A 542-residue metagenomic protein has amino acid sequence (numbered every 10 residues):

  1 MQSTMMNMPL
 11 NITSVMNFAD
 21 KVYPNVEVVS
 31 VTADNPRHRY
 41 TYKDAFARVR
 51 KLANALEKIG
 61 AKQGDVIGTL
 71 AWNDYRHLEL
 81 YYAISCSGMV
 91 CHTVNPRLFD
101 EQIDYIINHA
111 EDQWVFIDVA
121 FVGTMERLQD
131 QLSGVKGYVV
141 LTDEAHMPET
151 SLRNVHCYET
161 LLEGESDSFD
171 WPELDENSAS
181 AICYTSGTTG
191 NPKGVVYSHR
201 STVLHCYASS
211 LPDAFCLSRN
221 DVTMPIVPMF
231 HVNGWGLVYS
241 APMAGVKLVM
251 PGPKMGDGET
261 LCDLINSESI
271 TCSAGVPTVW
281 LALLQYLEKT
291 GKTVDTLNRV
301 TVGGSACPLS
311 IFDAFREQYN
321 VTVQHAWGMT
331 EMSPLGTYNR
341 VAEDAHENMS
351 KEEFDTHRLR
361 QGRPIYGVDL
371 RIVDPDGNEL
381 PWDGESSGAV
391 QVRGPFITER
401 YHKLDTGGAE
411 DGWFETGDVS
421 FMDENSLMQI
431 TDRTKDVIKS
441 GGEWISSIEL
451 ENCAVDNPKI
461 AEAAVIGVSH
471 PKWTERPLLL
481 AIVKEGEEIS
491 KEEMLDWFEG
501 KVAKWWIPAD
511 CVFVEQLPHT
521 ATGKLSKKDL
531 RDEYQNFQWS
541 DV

Functional and structural regions predicted by a protein language model:
M16-N17, K58-I59, C86-E163, L174 (+1 more regions): Structural core segment of the AMP-binding/adenylate-forming
V28-D74, L78-Y82, F99-D104, Y158-T160: Conserved AMP-binding/adenylate-forming core of the ANL superfamily
T32, A71-W72, M89-I107, V119-T124 (+2 more regions): ATP-dependent adenylate-forming carboxylate-activation enzymes
L56-A61, E165-S178, I182-M224, G236 (+1 more regions): Conserved adenylate-forming
L98, D104, V115-D118, N266 (+8 more regions): AMP-binding/adenylate-forming catalytic core of the ANL superfamily
V203-V222, V232-T271, Y286: Conserved AMP-binding/adenylation subdomain of ANL enzymes
I270-G275, L284-D355, D369, D376-P381: Gly/Ser/Thr-rich phosphate-binding loop
P364-Q391, E424-N425, E487-K491, S526: Conserved beta-loop-beta connector loops within the AMP-binding
